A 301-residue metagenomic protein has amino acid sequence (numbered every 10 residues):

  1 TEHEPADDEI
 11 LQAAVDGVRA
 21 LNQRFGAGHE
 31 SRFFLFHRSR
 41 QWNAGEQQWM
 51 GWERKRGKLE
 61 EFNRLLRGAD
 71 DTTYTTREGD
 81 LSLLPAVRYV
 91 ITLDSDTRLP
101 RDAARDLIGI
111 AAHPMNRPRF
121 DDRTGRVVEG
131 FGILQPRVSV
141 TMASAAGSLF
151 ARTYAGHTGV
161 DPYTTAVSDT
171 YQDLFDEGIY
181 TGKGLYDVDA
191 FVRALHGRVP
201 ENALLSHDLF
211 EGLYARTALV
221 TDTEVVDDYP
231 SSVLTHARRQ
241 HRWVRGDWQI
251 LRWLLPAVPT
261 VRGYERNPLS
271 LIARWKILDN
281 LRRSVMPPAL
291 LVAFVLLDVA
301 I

Functional and structural regions predicted by a protein language model:
T1-N267, R274: Internal catalytic domains of large membrane-associated glycosyltransferases
P136-V140, Y180, P268-I301: Alpha-helical bilayer-embedded segments of polytopic membrane proteins, i.e., transmembrane/intramembrane helices
